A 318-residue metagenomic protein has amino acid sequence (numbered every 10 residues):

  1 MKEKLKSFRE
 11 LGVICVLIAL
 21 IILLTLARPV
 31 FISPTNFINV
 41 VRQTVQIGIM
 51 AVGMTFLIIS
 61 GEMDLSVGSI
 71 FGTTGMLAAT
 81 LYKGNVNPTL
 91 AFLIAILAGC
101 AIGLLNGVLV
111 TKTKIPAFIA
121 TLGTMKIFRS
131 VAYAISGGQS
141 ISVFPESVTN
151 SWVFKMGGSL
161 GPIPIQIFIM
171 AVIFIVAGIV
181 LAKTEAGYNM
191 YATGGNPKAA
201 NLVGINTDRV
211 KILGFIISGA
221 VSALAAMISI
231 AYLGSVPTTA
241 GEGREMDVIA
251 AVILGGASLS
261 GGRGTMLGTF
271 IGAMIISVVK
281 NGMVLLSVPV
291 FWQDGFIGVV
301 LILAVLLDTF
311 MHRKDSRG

Functional and structural regions predicted by a protein language model:
M1-L20, I175, G195, L202-R209 (+2 more regions): Cytosolic-side transmembrane-helix boundaries in multi-pass membrane proteins
K2-L5, M63, A101-S142, V180-E185 (+3 more regions): Short loop segments and helix-boundary regions at transmembrane helix junctions of multi-pass inner-membrane proteins
E10, R42-Q43, P88, A117 (+4 more regions): Loop-to-transmembrane alpha-helix initiation sites
I22-G84, L109-K114, G256-M266, V299: Single transmembrane alpha-helix segments in multi-pass membrane proteins
P29-N39, Y133-I135, V180-G187, G214-A250 (+1 more regions): Inter-helical junctions in multi-pass inner-membrane proteins, predominant in energy-converting antiporter-like
N87-A95, A101-N106, V110, S159-V236: Helix-loop-helix "hairpin" substructures at the membrane interface of multi-pass membrane proteins
A117-T184, V210-L213, L233-G241, S316-G318: Transmembrane helix-bundle core of multi-pass membrane transporters and related energy-transducing complexes
S222, L233-G298: Transmembrane alpha-helical segments in multi-pass inner-membrane proteins
